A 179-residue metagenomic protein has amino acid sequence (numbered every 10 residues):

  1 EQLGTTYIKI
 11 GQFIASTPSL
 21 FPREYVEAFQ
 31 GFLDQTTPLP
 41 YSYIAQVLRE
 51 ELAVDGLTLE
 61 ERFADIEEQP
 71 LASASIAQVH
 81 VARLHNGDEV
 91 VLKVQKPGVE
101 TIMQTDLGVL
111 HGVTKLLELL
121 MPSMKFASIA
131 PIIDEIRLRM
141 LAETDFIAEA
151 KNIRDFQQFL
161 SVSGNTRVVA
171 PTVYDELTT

Functional and structural regions predicted by a protein language model:
E1-T179: Broad phosphate/nucleotide-binding scaffolds in NTP-utilizing and phosphate-metabolizing enzymes
